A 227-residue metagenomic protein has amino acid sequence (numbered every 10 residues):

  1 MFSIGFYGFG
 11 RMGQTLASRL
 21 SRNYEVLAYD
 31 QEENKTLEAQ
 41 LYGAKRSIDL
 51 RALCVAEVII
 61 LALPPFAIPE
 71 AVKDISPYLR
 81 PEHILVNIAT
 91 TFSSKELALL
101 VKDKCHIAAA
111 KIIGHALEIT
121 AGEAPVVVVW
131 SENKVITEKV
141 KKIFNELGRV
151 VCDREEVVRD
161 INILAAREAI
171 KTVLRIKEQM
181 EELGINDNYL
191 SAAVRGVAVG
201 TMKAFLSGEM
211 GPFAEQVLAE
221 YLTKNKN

Functional and structural regions predicted by a protein language model:
M1-R51, Q179-N186: NAD(P)+-binding Rossmann beta1-loop-alpha1 motif at the extreme N-terminus of oxidoreductases
G5, R11, D49-I60, V72-I75 (+3 more regions): N-terminal/domain-start segments enriched in small and hydrophobic, helix-friendly residues, covering either
S21-N23, L41, R80, K102-K104 (+1 more regions): Short, well-ordered coil/turn elements that cap or connect secondary structure elements
E25, K45, I84, H106-A108 (+1 more regions): Conserved beta-strand segments of alpha/beta enzyme cores
E33-E38, S93-E96, V135-T137: Short, charged/polar "capping" segments at the starts of alpha-helices and the immediately preceding loops
R51, V58-T120: Rossmann-like NAD(P)(H) cofactor-binding subdomain of soluble oxidoreductases
A98-H106, A121-V199: Internal alpha-helical scaffold of NAD(P)-dependent oxidoreductase catalytic cores
K177-N227: Interdomain hinge/lid region at the active-site interface of Rossmann-like NAD(P)-dependent oxidoreductases
